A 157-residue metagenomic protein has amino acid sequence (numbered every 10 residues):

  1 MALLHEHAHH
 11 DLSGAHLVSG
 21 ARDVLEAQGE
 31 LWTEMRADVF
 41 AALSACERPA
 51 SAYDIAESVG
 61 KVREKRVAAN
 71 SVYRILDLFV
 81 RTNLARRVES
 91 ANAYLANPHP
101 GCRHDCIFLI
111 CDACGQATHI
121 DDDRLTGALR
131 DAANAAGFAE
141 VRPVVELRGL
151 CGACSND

Functional and structural regions predicted by a protein language model:
H7-F40: Short alpha-helical segments that sit at the start of domains
V24, A41-C46, S58: Short amphipathic alpha-helical elements of helix-turn-helix/winged-helix folds
W32-E34, A45-S51: Short capping segments at the starts of secondary-structure elements
D54-G60: A short acidic, leucine-rich amphipathic alpha-helix
V72-T82: Basic amphipathic alpha-helical segments that dock to polyanions
V80-D157: Non-DNA-binding regulatory cores of transcription-related proteins, predominantly C-terminal effector-binding
